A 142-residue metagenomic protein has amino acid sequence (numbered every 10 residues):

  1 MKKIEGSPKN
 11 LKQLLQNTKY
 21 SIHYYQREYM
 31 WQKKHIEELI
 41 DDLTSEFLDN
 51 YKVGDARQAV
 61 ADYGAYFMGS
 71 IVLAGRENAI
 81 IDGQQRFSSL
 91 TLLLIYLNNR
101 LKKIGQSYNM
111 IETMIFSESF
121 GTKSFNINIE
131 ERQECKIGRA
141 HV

Functional and structural regions predicted by a protein language model:
M1-R139: Glycine- and hydrophobic-rich flexible loops that cap the catalytic core of alpha/beta enzyme folds
